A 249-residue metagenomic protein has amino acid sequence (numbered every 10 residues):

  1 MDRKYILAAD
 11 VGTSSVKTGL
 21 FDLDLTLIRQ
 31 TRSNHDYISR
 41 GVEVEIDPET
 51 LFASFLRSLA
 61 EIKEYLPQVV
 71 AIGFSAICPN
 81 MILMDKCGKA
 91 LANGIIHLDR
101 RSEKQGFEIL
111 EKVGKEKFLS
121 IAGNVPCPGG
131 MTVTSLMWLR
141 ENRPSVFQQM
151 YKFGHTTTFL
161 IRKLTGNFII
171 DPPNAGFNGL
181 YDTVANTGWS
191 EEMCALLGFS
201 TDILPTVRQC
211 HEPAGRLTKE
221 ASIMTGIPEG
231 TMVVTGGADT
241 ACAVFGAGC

Functional and structural regions predicted by a protein language model:
M1-N93, Q149, S222-I223, I227-M232: N-terminal glycine/serine-rich phosphate-binding loop of ATP-dependent small-molecule kinases, especially carbohydrate
T13, L119-A238: Gly/Ser/Thr-rich active-site cleft segment
S39-E43, K104-E108, L180-T183: Short, charged, surface-exposed secondary-structure boundary motifs
K89-A90, E108, K112-V113, F118: Hydrophobic or amphipathic alpha-helical targeting/insertion segments
D99: Carbohydrate-associated surface elements
G246-C249: Alpha-helix C-terminal capping segments
